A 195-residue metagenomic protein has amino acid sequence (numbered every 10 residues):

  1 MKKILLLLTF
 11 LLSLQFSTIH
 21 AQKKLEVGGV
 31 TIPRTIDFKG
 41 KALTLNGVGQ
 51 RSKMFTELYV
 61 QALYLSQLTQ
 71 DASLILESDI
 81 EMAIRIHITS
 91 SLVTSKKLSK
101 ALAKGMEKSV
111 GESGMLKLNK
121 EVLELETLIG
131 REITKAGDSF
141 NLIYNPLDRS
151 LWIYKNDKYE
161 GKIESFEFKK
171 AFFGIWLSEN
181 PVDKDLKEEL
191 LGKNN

Functional and structural regions predicted by a protein language model:
I4-S13: Sec-dependent N-terminal signal peptides
F16-A21: Sec/Tat signal peptide C-region and signal peptidase I cleavage site
K23-E77: N-terminal structural module
T44, A62-Y64, A83-H87, N141-I143 (+1 more regions): Soluble periplasmic/extracytoplasmic beta-strand elements of cell-envelope proteins
T69, S73-L147: Mid-length scaffold segments of soluble, non-membrane domains
Y154-D157: Short strand-turn-strand beta-turns centered on an Asx-Gly dipeptide
E160-L186: Flexible glycine-rich active-site/ligand-binding loops centered on an Asp-His dyad
D185-N195: Cysteine/selenocysteine-centered motifs that mediate thiol-based redox chemistry or coordinate metal-sulfur cofactors
